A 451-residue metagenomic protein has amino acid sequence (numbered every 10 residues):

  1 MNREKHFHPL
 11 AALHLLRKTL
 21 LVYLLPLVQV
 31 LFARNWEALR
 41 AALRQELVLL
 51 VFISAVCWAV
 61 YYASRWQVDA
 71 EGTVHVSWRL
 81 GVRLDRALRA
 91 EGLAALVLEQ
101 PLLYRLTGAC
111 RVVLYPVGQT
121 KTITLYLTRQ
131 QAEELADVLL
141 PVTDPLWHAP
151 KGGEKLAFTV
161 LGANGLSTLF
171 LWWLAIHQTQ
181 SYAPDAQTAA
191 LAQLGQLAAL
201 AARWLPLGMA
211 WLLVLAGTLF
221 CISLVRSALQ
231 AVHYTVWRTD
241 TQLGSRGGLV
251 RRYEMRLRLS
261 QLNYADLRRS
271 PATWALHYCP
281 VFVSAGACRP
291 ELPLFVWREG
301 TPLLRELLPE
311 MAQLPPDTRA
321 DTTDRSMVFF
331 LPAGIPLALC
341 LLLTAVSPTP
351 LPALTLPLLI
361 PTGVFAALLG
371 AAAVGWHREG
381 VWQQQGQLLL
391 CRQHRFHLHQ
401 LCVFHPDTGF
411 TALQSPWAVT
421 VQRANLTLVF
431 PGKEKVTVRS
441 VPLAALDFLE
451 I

Functional and structural regions predicted by a protein language model:
M1-I451: N-terminal basic, Ser/Thr-rich segments that initiate or prime the first beta/alpha elements at protein or domain
